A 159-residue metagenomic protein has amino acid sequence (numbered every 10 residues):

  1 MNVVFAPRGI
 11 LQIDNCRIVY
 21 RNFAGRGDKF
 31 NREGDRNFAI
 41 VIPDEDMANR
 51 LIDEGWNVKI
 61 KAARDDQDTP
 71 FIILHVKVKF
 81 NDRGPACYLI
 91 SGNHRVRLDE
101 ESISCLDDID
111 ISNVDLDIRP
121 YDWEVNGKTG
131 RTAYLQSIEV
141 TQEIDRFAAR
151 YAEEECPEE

Functional and structural regions predicted by a protein language model:
M1-G84: OB-fold ssDNA-binding interfaces and closely related basic DNA-contact patches used across DNA replication/repair
M1-P7, I144-E159: Acidic, gly/ser/pro-rich intrinsically disordered tails
E33-D35, I111-L116: A general secondary-structure signal for short beta-strands and their flanking turns/coil in non-transmembrane regions
A39-V41, D117-R119, E139: Residue-level recognition of well-ordered beta-strand positions that form the cores of beta-sheet-rich folds across
D44, P120-D122, Q142: Beta-strand elements of well-folded, non-transmembrane domains
F80-V96: Short, basic/aromatic beta-hairpin or loop at an interaction surface
S91-V114, Y121-T132: Exposed beta-sheet edge/beta-hairpin loop segments within beta-rich domains
V125-R146: OB-fold/S1-family single-stranded nucleic acid-binding modules
